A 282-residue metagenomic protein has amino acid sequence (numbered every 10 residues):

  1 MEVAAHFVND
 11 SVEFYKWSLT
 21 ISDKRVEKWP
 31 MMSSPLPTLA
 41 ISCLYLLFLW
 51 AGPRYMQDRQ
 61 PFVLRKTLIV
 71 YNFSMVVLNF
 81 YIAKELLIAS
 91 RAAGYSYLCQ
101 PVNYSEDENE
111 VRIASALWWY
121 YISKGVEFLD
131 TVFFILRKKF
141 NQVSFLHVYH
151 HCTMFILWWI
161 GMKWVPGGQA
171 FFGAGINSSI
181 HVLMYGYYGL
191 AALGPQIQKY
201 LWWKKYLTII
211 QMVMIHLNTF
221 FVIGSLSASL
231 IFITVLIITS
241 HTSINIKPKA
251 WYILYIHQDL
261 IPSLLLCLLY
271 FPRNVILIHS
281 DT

Functional and structural regions predicted by a protein language model:
M1-W29, M56-P61, N245-K249, H279-T282: Transit-peptide-like, low-complexity N-terminal presequences and other terminal intrinsically disordered regions
F7-S11, C43-Q60, A83-P101, G186-Q196 (+2 more regions): Juxtamembrane interfacial secondary-structure elements that flank transmembrane helices in multi-pass membrane proteins
S18-S34, C99-W118, P248-L260: Juxtamembrane membrane-interface segments at transmembrane-helix boundaries in membrane proteins
M32-S33, P37-A40, T67-S74, R112-V126 (+5 more regions): Physicochemical signature of membrane-embedded alpha-helices that form the seven-helix bundle of GPCRs, emphasizing
S42, F62-S115: Eukaryotic helix-linker segments that join adjacent hydrophobic helices
L46-N72, D130-Y149, G189-I210: Helix-loop boundary elements of multi-pass alpha-helical membrane proteins
F140-N141, K163-F172: Membrane-interface helix caps and helix-loop-helix hairpins in membrane proteins
A170-T282: C-terminal transmembrane module of eukaryotic multi-pass membrane proteins
